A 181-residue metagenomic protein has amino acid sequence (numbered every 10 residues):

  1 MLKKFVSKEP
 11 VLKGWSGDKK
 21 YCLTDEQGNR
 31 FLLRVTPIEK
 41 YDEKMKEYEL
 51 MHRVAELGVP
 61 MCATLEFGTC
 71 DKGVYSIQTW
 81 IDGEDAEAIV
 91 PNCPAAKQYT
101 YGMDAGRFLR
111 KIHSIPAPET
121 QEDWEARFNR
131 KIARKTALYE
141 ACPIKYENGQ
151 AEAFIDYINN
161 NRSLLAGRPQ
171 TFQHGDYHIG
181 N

Functional and structural regions predicted by a protein language model:
M1-E9: Juxta-kinase regulatory segment immediately upstream of eukaryotic protein kinase catalytic domains
M1-L2, S114-G175: An alpha-helical support segment within catalytic cores of ATP-dependent transferases
P10-E125, G167: ATP-binding pocket architecture of kinase catalytic cores
D176, G180-N181: Catalytic-loop signature of eukaryotic-like protein kinases
